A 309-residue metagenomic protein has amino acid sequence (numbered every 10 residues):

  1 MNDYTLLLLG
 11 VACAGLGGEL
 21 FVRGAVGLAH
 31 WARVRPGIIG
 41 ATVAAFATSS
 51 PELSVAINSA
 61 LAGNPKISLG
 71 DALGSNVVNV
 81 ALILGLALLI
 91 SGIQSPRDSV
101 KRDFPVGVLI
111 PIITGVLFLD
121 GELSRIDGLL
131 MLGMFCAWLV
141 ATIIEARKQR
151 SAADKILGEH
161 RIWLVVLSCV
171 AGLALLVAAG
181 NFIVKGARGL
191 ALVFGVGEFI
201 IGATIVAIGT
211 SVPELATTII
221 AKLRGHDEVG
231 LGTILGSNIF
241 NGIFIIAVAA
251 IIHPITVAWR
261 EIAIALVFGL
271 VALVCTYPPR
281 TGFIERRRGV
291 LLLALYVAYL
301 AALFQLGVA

Functional and structural regions predicted by a protein language model:
M1-A309: Hydrophobic alpha-helical segments, chiefly the membrane-spanning helices and signal/signal-anchor peptides
